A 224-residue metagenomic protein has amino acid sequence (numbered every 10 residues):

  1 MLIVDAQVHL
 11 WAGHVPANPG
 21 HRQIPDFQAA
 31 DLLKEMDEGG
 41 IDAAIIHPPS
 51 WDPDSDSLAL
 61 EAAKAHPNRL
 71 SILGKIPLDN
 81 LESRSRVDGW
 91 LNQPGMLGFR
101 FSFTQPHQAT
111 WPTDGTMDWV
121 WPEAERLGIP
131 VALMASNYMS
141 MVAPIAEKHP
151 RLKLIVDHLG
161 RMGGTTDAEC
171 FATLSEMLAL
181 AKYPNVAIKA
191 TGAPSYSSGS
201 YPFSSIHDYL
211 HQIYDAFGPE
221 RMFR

Functional and structural regions predicted by a protein language model:
M1-W119, E123, L127, L180 (+1 more regions): Mid-domain alpha/beta scaffold segments of enzyme catalytic cores
T110-R224: Catalytic pocket-lining loop regions of alpha/beta-barrel enzymes, especially the amidohydrolase/enolase/GH5 lineages
